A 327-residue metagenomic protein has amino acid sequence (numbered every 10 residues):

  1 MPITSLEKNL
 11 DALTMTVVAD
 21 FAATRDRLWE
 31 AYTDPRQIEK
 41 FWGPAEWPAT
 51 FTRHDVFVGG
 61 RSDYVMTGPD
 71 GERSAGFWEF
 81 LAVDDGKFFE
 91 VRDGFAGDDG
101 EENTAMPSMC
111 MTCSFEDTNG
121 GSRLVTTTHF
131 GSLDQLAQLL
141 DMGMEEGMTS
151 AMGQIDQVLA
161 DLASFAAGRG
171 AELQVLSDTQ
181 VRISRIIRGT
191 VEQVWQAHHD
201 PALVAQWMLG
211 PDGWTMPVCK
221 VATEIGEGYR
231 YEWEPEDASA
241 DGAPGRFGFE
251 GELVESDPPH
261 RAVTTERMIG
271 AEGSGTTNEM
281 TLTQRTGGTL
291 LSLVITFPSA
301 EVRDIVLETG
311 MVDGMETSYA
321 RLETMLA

Functional and structural regions predicted by a protein language model:
M1-P48, A167-T215: Hydrophobic ligand-binding cavity/cleft-lining segments
N9-D11, V56, D70-S74, N103-P107 (+6 more regions): A generic structural micro-feature
T16, R73-F77, P107-M111, M216 (+2 more regions): Short, surface-exposed coil-to-beta transition loops
R25, F57, L81-F88, S114-R123 (+4 more regions): A short, structured loop/turn motif at beta-sheet edges
L28, I38, S62-Y64, F80 (+12 more regions): Hydrophobic pocket/interface hotspot
T50-G94, M216-R267: Glycine-rich portal/gate segments that line the openings of hydrophobic small-molecule binding cavities
F51, V158-L173, A327: Short, highly charged C-terminal tails/helix-capping segments
R92, D98-T149, Q180, V263-D313: Beta-strand/loop substructures that line and gate deep hydrophobic ligand-binding cavities in soluble
